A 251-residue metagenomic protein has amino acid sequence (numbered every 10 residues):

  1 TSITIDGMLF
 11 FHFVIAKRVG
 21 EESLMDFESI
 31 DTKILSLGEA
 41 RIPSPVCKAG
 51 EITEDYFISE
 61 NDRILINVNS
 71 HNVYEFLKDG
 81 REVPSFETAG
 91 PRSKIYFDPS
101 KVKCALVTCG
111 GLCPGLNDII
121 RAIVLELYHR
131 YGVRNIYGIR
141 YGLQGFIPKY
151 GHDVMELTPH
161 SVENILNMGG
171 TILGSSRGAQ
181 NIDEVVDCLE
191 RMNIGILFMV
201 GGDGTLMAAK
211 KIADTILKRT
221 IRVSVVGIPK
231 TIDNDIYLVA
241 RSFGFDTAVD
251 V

Functional and structural regions predicted by a protein language model:
F11, L24-C104, H129-N135, N164-I165: N-terminal low-complexity/intrinsically disordered extensions
I64-F97, G145-G195, L206, I228 (+2 more regions): Glycine-rich oxoanion-binding loops at beta->alpha junctions
K103-C113, T171-G174, G195-V200, G227: Short glycine-rich or small-residue beta-strand-to-loop segments that form or flank ligand, phosphate, metal/Fe-S
L116-V133: Classical protein tyrosine phosphatase
I119-I123, G204-T220: Short Gly/Thr/Asp-enriched flexible loops that form oxyanion-binding sites at enzyme active sites
V133-G142, G227: Short internal beta-strands
